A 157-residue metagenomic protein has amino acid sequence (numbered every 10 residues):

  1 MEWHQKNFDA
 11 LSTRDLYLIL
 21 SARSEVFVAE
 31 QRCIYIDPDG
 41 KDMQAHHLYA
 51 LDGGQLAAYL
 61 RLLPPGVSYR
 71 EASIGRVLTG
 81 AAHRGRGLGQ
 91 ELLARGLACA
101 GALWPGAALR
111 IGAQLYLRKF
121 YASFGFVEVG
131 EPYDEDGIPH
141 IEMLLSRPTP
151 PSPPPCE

Functional and structural regions predicted by a protein language model:
M1-L56, T149, C156: Short amphipathic alpha-helix that is part of the acyltransferase structural core
P38-M43, G66, D134-D136: A short beta-turn/loop motif at secondary-structure boundaries
Y49, Q55-P65, E71-L78: Conserved beta-strand in the GNAT
P65-I74, R84, L103-A107, G137-P139: A conserved beta-turn-beta hairpin within the catalytic core of GNAT-like acetyltransferases that forms part
T79, G85-A98: Conserved acetyl-CoA-binding loop-helix of GNAT-fold acetyltransferases
L93, A100-Q114: Conserved GNAT acetyl-CoA-binding A-motif
R110-G112, A122, V127-E142: Conserved catalytic-core motifs of GNAT/GCN5-like acyltransferases
L115, D134-E157: C-terminal "cap" of GNAT-fold acetyltransferases
